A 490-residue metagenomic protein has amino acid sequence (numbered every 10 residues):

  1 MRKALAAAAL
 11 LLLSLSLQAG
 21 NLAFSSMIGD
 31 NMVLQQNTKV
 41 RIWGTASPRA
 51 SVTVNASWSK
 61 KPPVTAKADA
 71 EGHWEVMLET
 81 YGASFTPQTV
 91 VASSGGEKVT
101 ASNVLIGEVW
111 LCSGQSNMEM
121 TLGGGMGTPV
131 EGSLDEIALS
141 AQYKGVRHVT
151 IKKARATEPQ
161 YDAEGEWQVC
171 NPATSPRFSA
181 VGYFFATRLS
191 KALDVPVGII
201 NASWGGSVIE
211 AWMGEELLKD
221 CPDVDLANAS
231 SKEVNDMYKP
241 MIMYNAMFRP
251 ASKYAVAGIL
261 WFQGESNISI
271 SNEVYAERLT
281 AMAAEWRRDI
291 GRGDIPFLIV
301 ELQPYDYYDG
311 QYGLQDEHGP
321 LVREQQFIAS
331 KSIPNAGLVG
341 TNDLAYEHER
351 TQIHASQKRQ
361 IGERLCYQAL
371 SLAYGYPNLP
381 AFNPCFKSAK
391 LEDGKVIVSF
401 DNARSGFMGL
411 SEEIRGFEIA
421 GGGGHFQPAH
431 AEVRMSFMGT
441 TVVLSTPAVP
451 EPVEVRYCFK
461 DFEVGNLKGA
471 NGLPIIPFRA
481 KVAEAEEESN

Functional and structural regions predicted by a protein language model:
M1-A4: Positively charged n-region of N-terminal signal peptides that target proteins for export
A6-A9, I259: Primarily membrane-embedded glycan-assembly and transfer machineries that use lipid-linked glycans
L10-Q18: Hydrophobic h-region of N-terminal signal peptides that target proteins for export in Gram-negative bacteria
G20-N490: Cell-envelope and extracellular/periplasmic
